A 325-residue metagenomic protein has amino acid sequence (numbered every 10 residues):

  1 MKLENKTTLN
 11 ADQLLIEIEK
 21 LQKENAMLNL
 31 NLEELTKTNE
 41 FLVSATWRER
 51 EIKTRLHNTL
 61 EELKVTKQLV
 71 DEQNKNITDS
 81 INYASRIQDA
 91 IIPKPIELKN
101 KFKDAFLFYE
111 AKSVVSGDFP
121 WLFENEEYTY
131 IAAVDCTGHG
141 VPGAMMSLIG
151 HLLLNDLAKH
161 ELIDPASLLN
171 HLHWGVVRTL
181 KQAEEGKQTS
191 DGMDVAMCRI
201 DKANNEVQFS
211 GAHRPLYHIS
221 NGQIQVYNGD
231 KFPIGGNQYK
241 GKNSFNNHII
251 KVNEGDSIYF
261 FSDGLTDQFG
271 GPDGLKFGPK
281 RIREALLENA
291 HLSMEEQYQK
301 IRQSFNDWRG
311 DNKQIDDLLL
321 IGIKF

Functional and structural regions predicted by a protein language model:
M1-I16, L21, M294-W308, L320-I321: Non-catalytic regulatory/interaction regions at protein termini and inter-domain linkers
K2-D79, R86: Amphipathic alpha-helical coiled-coil "transmission" helices that mediate dimerization and conformational coupling
N10, E184, F277-G278: Secondary-structure junction/capping motif
T59-S257, G310-F325: … and, occasionally, acidic/histidine-rich disordered N-termini of signaling adaptors
V141-D164, V252-N312: Active-site-proximal, acidic helix/loop segment immediately C-terminal to a metal-coordinating Asp/Glu
